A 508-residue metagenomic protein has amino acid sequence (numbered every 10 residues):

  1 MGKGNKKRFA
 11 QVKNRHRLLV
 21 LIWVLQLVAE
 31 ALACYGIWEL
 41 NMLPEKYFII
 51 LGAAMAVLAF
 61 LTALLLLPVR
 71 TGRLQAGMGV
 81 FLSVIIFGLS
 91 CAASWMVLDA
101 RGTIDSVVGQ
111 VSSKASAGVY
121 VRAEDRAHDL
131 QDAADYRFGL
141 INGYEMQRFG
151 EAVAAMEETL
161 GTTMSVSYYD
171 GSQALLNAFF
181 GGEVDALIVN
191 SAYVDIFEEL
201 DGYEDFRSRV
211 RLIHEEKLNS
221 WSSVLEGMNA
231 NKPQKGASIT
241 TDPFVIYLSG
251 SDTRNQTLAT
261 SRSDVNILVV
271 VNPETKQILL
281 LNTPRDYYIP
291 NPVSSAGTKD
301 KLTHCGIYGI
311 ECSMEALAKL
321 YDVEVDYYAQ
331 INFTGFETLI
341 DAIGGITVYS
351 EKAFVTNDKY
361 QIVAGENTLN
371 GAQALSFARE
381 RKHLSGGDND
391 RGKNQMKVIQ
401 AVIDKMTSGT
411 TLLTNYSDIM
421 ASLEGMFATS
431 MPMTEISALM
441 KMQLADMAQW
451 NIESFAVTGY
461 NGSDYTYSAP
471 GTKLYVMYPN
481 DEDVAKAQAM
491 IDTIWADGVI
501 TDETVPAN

Functional and structural regions predicted by a protein language model:
M1-F9: Short, Lys/Arg-rich, polar N-terminal cytosolic tail immediately upstream of the first transmembrane signal-anchor
K13-I22, L66-L82: N-terminal Sec-pathway targeting helices
R17-L65: Membrane-embedded alpha-helical segments of integral membrane proteins
L32-E39, L65-L67, L89-D99, E198: Short hydrophobic alpha-helical membrane-anchoring segments
L58-V69, G79-V84, V194, N266-N272 (+1 more regions): Short N-terminal helix-initiation segments at or just after the protein's N-terminus
L74-V97: Internal/C-terminal transmembrane anchor helices
L98-A115: Alpha-helical transmembrane signal-anchor/signal-peptide segments
V108, S112, Y120-A123, D129-Q131 (+1 more regions): Non-catalytic, solvent-exposed segments at the cell envelope interface
